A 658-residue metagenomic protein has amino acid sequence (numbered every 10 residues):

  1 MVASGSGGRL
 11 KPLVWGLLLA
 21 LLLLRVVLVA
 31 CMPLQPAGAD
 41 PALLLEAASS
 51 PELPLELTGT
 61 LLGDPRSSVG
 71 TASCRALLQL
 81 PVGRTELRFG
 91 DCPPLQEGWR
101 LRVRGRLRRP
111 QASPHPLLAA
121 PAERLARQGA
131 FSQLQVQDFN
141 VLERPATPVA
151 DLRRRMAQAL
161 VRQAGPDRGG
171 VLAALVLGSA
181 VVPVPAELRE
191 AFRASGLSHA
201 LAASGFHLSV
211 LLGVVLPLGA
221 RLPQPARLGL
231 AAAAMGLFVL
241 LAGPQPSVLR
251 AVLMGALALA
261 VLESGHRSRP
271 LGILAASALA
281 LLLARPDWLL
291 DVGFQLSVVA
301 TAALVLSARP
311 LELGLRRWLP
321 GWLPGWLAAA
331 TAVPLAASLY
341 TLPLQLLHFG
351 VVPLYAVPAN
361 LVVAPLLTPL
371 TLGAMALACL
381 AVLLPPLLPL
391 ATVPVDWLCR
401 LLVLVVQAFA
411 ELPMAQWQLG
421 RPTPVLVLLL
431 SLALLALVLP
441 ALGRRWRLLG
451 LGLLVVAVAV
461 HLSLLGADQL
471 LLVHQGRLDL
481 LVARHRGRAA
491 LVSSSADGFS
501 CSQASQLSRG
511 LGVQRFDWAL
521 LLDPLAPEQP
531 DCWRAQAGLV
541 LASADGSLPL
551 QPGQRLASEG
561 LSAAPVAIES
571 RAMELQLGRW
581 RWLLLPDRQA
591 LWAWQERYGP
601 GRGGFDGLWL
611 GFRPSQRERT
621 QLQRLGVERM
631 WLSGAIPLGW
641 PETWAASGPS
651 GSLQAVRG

Functional and structural regions predicted by a protein language model:
M1-G7: N-terminal Lys/Arg-rich, disordered targeting/topogenic segments
P12-L24, L134, V184-A356, G373 (+2 more regions): Hydrophobic alpha-helical transmembrane segments in multi-pass membrane proteins
W15-H199, S502, Q506, W518 (+4 more regions): Membrane-interface helix/helix-cap signal primarily in integral membrane proteins
G59, G105, L175, S204 (+8 more regions): Divalent metal-coordination and catalytic microenvironments
D91-R106, L117, E123-L125, A130 (+4 more regions): Non-globular, low-confidence helical/coil segments that flank catalytic cores
Q137, L175, A180, G205 (+10 more regions): Fold-independent oxyanion-binding glycine-rich loops and adjacent beta-strand/coil segments at enzyme active sites
P148-A164, V171, L188, G196-L197 (+11 more regions): Hydrophobic alpha-helical segments of integral membrane proteins, encompassing both true transmembrane helices
